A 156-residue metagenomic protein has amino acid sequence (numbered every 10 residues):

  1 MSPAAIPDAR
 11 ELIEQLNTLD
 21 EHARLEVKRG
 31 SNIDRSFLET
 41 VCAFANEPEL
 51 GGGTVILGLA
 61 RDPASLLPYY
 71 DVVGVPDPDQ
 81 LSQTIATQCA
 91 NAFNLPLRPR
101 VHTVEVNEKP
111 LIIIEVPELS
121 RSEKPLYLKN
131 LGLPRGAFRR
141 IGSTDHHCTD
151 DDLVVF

Functional and structural regions predicted by a protein language model:
M1-F156: Conserved N-terminal catalytic/coupling substructures associated with nucleotide/phosphate chemistry
